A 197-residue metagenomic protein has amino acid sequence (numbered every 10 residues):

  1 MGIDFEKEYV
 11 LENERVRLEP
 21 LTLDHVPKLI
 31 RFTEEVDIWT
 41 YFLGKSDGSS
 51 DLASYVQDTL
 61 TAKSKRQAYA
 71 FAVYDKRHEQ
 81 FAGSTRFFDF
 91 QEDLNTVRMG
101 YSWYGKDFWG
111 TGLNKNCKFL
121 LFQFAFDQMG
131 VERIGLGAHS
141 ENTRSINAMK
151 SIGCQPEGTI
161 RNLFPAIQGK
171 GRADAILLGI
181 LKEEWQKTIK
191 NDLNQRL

Functional and structural regions predicted by a protein language model:
M1-T111, F124, Q128, N162-P165 (+1 more regions): GNAT-family acyltransferases
G110-F124, N147: Conserved acetyl-CoA-binding loop-helix of GNAT-fold acetyltransferases
D127-G137: Conserved GNAT acetyl-CoA-binding A-motif
G135-G137, Q155-G169: Conserved catalytic-core motifs of GNAT/GCN5-like acyltransferases
L136-I146: Conserved beta-strand-loop-alpha-helix junction that forms the acyl-donor binding cleft
